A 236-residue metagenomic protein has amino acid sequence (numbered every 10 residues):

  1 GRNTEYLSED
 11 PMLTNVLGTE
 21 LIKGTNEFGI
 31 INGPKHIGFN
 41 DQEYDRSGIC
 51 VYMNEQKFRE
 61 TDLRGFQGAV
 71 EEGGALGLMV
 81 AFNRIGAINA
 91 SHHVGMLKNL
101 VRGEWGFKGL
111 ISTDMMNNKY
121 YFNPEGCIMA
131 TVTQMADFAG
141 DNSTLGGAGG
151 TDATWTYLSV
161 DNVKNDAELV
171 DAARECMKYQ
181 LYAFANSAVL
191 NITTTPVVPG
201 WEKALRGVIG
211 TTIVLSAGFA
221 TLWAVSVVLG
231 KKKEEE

Functional and structural regions predicted by a protein language model:
G1-E236: Glycoside hydrolase catalytic-domain context in secreted enzymes
